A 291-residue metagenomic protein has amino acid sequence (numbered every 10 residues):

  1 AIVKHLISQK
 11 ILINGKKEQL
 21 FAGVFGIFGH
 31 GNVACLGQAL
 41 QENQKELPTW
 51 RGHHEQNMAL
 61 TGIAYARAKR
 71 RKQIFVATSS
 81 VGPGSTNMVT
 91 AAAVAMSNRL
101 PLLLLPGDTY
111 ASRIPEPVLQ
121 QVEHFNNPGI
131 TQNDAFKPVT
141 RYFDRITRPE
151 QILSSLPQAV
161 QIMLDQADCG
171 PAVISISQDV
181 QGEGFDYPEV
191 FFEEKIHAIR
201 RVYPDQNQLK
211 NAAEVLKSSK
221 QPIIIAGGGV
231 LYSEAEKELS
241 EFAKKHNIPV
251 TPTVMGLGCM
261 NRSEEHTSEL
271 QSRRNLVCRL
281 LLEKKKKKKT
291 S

Functional and structural regions predicted by a protein language model:
A1-E264, S268, S291: N-terminal alpha/beta PP-like core and its mobile active-site loop of ThDP/TPP-dependent enzymes
E269-T290: Positively charged, low-complexity/disordered segments
